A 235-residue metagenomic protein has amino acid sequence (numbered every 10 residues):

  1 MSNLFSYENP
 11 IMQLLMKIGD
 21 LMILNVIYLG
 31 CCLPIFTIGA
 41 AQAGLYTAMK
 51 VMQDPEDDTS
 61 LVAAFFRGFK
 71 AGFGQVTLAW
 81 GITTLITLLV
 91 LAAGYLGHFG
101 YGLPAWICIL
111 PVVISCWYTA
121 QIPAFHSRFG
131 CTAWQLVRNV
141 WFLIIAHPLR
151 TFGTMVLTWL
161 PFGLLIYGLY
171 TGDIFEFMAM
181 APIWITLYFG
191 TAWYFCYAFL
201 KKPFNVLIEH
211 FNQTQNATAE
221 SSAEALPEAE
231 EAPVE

Functional and structural regions predicted by a protein language model:
M1-C108, S115-E235: Helix-coil boundary and N-terminal low-complexity module in membrane systems
